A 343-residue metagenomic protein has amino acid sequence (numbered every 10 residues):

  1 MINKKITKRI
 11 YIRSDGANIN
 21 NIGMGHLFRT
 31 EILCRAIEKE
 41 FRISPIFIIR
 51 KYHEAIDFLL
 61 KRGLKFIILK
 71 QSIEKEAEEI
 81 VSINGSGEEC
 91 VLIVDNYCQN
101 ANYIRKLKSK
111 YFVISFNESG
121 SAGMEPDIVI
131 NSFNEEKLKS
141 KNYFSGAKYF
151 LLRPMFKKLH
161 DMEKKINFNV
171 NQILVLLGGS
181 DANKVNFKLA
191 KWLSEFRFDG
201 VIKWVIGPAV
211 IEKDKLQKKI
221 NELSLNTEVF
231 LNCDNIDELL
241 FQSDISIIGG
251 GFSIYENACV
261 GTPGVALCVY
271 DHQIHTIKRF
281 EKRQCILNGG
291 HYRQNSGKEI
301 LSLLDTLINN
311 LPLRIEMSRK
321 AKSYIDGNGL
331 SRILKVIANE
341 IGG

Functional and structural regions predicted by a protein language model:
D15-E38, I49-Y143: Active-site and donor-binding regions of nucleotide-sugar-utilizing enzymes
E125-K184, K213-D214: A nucleotide-sugar donor-handling region in carbohydrate enzymes
F168-Q242: Donor-nucleotide binding loops and adjacent catalytic segments primarily of GT-B fold Leloir glycosyltransferases
D237, I254-V260, K278: Short alpha-helical segment that forms part of, or immediately flanks, the ligand-binding pocket in carbohydrate-active
F241-F252: Acidic donor-binding loop of glycosyltransferase active sites
H272-L303: Change "using UDP/GDP/dTDP sugars" to "using nucleotide sugars
T306, L313-G327: A short, well-ordered alpha-helix in the C-terminal region of glycosyltransferases
D326-G343: C-terminal alpha-helical cap of glycosyltransferases
